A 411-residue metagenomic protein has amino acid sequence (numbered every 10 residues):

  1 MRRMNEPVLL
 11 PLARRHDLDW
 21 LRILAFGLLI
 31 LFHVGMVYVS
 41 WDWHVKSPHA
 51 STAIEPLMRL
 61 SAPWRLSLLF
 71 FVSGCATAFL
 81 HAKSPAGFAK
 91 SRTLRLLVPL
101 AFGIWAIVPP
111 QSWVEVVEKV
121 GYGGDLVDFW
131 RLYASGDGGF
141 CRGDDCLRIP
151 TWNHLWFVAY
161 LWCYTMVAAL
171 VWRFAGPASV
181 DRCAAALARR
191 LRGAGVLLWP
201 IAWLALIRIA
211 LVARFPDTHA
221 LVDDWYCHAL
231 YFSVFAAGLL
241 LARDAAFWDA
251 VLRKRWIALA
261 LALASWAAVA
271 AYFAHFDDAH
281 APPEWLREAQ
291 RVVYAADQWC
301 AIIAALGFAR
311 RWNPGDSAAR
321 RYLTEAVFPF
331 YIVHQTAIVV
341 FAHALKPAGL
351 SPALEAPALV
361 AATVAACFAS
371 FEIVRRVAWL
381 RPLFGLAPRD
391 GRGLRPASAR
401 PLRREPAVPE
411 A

Functional and structural regions predicted by a protein language model:
M1-A210, F215-D223, R321, P347-A411: Membrane-cytosol interface segments of multi-pass membrane proteins, especially ER/Golgi lipid-handling enzymes
R14-R15, A86-G87, A185-A188, D244-R255 (+1 more regions): Membrane-interface helix-boundary motifs at transmembrane edges
L28-L31, Y160, A194-I207, L230-S233 (+4 more regions): Alpha-helical transmembrane segments of multi-pass integral membrane proteins
S73-T77, C163, V167-V171, V234-F247 (+4 more regions): Transmembrane alpha-helical segments
R92-L100, K254-L263: Junctions where cytoplasmic loops transition into the N-terminal start of transmembrane alpha-helices in multi-pass
G103, F232, A262-V377: Alpha-helical transmembrane segments of multi-pass integral membrane proteins
L191-L204, T218-F247, R253-K254: Extended, H/D-rich, highly charged conserved domains that either
A210-F215, A242-W248, A274-A281: Transmembrane helix-loop junctions in multi-pass membrane proteins
